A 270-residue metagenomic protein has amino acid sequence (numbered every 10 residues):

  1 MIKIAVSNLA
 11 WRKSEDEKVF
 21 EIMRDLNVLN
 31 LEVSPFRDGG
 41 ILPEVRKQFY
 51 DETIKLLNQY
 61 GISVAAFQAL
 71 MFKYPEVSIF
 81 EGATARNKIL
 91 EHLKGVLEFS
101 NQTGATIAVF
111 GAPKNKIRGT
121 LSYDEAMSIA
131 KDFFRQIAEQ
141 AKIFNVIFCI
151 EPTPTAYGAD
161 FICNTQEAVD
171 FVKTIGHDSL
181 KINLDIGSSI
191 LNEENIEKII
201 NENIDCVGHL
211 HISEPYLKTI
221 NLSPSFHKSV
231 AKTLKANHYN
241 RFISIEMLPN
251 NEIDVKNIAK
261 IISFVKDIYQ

Functional and structural regions predicted by a protein language model:
M1-A5, A10-N27, I54, N58 (+4 more regions): Histidine-acidic metal/acid-base catalytic patches
A10-R12, P35-R37, L70-K73, K114-K116 (+4 more regions): Active-site-proximal loop/turn and secondary-structure-junction residues that shape catalytic pockets, frequently
E17-K18, Q59, E76-K181: Active-site acidic/histidine proton-transfer and metal-coordination neighborhood in alpha/beta enzyme cores
S34-I54, K114, R118: Glycine-rich, proline-tolerant flexible connector loops at the mouths of alpha/beta enzymes
L42-R46, S78-T84, G119-E125, A159-C163 (+3 more regions): Short, solvent-exposed loop/turn segments at secondary-structure boundaries
L57-A65: Glycine-rich, aromatic-flanked loop segments that form ligand/cofactor-binding clefts across common enzyme folds
V64-A69, G82: A basic- and aromatic-enriched beta-loop-alpha substructure that forms the phosphate/nucleotide- and DNA/RNA-contacting
